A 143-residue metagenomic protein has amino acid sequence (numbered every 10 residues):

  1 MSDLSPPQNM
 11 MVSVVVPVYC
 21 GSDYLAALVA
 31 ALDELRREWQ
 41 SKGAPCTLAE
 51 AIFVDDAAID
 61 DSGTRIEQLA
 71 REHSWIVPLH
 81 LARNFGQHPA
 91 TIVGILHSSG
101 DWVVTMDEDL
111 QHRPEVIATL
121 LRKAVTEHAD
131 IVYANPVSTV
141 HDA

Functional and structural regions predicted by a protein language model:
S2-H141: Structured catalytic core of nucleotide-sugar glycosyltransferases
